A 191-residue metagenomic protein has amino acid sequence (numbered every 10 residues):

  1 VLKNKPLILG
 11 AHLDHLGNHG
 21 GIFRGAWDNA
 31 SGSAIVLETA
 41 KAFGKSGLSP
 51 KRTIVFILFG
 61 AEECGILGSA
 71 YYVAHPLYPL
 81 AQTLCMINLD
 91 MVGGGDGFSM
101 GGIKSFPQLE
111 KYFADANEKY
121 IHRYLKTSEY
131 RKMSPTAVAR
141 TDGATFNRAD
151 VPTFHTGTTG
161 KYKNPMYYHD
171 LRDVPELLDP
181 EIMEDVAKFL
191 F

Functional and structural regions predicted by a protein language model:
V1, L9-D14, D115-K119: Glycine-rich, acidic and aromatic/proline-enriched surface loops and short helix-turn segments that act as binding
V1-L2, K45-P50, L77-L80: Surface-exposed acidic, glycine-flexible loop patches that form ligand/cofactor-binding and adhesion interfaces
N4, F59-K161: Metal-dependent peptidase/peptidase-like ectodomains
I8-I66, L190: Alpha-helical metal-binding/catalytic segments enriched in His/Glu/Asp
H15, V92-G93, Y162, V174: Active-site/binding-pocket entry motifs
N18-R24, G97-S99, Y167-R172: Short acidic, glycine/proline-rich loop/turn micro-motifs
A26-A34, L48, E63-L67, I103-P107 (+2 more regions): Soluble non-cytosolic domains of exported or imported proteins
A34, K41, K45, R52-I54 (+1 more regions): His/Asp/Glu-rich mid-to-C-terminal helical/loop segments that flank catalytic regions of hydrolases
